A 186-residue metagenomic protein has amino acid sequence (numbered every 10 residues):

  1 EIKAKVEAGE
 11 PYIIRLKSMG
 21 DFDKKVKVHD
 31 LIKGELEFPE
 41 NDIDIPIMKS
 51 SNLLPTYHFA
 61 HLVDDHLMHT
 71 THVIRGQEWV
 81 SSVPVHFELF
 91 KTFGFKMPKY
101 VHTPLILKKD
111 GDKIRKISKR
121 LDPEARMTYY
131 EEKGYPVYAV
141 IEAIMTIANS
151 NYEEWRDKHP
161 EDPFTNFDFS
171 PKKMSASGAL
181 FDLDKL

Functional and structural regions predicted by a protein language model:
E1-K119, R126-M127, N151: Active-site cores that bind ATP or allylic diphosphates and position pyrophosphate for catalysis
S81, F93-L186: Catalytic adenosine-cofactor/nucleotide-binding cores of aminoacyl-tRNA synthetases and other
